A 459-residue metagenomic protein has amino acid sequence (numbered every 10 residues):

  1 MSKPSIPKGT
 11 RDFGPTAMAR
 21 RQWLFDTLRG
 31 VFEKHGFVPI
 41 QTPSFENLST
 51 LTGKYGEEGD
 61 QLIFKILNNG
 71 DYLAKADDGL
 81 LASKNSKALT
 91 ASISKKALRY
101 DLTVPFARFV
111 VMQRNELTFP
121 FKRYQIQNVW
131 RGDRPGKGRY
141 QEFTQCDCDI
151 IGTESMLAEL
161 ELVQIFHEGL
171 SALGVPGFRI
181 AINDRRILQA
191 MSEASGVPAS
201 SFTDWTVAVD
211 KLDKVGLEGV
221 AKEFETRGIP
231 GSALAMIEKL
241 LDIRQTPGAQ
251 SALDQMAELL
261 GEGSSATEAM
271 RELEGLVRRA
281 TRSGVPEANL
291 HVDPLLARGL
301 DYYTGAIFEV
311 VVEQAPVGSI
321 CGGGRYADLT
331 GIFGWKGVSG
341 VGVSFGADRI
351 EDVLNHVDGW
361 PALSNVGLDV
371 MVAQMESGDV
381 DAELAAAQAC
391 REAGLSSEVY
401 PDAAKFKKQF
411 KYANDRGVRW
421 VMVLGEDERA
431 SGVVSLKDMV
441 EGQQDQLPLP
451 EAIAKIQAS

Functional and structural regions predicted by a protein language model:
M1-Q22: Generic start-of-chain signal for non-secretory N-termini
F13, F64-I66, I320: Short clusters of hydrophobic/aromatic residues that line enzyme substrate/ligand-binding pockets
R20-H35, E46-N47, L81-K95, D101-P176 (+2 more regions): Positively charged, Gly/Ser-enriched RNA/tRNA-binding surfaces
V38-S44: A short beta-strand-loop structural module common to alpha/beta enzyme folds
S44-K96: Polyanion/phosphate-binding surface patch
D60-L73, V197-G219, V312: Acidic, His- and aromatic-enriched active-site or binding-groove loops in soluble protein domains that engage sugars
I182-S195, D210-G216: Short, conserved secondary-structure transition motifs
